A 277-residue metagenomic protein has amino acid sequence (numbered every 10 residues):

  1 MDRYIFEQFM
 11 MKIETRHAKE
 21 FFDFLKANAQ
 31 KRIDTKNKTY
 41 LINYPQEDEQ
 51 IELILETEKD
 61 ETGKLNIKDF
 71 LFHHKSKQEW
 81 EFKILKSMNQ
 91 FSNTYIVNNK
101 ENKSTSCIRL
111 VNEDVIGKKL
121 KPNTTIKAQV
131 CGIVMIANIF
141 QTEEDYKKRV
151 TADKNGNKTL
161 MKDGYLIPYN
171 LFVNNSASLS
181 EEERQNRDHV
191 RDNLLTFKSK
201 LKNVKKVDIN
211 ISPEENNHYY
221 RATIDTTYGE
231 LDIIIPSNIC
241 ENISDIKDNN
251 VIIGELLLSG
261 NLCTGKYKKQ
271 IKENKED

Functional and structural regions predicted by a protein language model:
M1-D34: N-terminal alpha-helical "arm" segments
M11, H17, N250-K266: Short, charged beta-turn/beta-strand-edge "cap" motif at the junction between a beta-strand and an adjacent loop
K31-F197: Long, hydrophobic alpha/beta structural blocks
E79, K83, E230-D232, N238-I239: Short beta-rich binding modules
N203-I233: OB-fold (S1/OB) nucleic-acid-binding surfaces
E214-E215, I235-N238, Y267-K268: Short coil/turn segments at secondary-structure boundaries
N238-G254: Short nucleic-acid-contacting surface segments enriched for D/E, G, S/T with interspersed K/R
G265-D277: Short, compositionally biased
